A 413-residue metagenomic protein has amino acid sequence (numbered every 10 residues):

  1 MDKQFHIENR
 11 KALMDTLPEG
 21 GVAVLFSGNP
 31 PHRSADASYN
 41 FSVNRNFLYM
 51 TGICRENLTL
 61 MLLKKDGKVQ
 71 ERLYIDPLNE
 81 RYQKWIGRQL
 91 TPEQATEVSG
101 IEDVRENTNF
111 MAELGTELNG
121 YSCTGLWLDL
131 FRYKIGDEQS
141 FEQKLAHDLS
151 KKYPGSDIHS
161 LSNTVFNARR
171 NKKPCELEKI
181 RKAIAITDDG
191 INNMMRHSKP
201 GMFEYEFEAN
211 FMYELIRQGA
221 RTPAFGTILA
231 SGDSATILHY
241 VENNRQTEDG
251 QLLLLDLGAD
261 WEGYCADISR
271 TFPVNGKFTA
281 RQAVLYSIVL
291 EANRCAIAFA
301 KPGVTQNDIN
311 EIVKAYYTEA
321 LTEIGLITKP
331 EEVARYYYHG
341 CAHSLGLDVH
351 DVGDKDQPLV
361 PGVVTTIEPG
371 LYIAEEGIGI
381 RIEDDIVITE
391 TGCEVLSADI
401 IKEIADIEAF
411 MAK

Functional and structural regions predicted by a protein language model:
M1-K413: Active-site neighborhoods and metal-handling regions in enzymes and metal-associated proteins
